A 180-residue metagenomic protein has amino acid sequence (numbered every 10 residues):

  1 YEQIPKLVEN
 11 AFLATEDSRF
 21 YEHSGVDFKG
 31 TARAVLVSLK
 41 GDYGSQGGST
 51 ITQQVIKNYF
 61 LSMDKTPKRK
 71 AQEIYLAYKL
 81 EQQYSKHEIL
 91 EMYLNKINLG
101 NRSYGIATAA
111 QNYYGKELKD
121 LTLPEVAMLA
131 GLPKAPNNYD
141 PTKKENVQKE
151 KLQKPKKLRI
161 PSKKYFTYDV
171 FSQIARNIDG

Functional and structural regions predicted by a protein language model:
Y1-I51, Y104-A109, Y114, L121: Flexible, acidic/glycine-enriched loop-and-adjacent beta/alpha segments that face the extracytoplasmic/periplasmic side
Y43, G47-G180: Non-catalytic, structured segments within soluble enzyme domains
